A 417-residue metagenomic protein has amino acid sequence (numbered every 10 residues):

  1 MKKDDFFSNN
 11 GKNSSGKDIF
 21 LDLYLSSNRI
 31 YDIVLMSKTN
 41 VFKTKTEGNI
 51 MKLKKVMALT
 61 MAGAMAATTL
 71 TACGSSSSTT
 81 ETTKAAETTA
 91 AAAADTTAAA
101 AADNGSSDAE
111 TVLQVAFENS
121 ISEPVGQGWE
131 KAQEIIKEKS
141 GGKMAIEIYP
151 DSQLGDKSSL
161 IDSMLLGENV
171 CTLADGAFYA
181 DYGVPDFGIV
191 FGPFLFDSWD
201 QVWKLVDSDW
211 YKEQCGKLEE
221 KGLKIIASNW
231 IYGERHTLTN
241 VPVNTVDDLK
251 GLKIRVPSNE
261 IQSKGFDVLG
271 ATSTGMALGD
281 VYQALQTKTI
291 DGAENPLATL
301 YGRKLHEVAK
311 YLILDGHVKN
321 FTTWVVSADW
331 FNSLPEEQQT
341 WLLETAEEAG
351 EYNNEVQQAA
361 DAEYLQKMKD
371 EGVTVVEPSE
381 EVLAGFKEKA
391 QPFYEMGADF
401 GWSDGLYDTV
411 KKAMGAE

Functional and structural regions predicted by a protein language model:
M1-V112, G415-E417: Short, low-complexity disordered leader/linker segments with a strong preference for bacterial N-terminal type II
G74-S77, K84, A102-Q201, W210 (+1 more regions): N-terminal secretory/targeting leader peptides
K204: Short beta-strand-centered segments that line the small-molecule binding cleft or hinge of alpha/beta clamshell
C215: Conserved glycine-rich "GG(E/T)P / GGGxP" loop and the immediately following alpha-helix in the radical SAM core
